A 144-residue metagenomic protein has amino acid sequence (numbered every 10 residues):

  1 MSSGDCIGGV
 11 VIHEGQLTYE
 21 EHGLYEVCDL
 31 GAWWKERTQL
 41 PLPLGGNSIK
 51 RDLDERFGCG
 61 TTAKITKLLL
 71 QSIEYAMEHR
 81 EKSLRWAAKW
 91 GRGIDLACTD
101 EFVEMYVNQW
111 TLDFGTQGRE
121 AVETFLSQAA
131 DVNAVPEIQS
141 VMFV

Functional and structural regions predicted by a protein language model:
M1-K89: Pocket-lining segment of extracytoplasmic ligand-binding domains
W86-V144: An extracytoplasmic/periplasmic, membrane-proximal ligand-sensing/linker region
